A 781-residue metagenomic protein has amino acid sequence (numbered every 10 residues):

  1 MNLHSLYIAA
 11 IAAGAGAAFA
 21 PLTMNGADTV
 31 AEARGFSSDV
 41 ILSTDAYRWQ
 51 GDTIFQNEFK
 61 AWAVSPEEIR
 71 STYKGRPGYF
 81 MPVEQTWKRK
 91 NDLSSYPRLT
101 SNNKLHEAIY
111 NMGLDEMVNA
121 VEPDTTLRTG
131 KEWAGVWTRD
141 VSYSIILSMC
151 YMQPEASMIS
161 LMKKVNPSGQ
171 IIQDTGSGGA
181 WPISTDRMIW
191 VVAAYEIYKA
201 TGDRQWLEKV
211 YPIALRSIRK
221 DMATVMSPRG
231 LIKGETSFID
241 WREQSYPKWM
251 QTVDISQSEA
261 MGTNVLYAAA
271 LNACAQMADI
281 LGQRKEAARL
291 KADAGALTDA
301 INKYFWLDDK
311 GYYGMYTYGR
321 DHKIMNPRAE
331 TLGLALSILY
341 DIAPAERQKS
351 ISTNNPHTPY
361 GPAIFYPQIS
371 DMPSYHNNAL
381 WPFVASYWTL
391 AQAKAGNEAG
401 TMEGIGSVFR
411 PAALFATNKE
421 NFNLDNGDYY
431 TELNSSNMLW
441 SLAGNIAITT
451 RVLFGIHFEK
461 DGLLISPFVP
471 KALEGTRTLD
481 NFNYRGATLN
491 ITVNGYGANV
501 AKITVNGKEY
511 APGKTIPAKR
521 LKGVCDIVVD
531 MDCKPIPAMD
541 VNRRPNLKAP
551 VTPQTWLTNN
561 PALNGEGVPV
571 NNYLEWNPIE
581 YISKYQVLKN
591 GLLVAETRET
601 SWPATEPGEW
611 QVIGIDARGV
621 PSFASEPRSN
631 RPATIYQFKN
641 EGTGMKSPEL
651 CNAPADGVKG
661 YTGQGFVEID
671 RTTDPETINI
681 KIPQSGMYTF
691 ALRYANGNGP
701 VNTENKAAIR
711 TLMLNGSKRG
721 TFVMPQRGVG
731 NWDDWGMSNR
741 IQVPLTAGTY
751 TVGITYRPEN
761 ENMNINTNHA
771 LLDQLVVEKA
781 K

Functional and structural regions predicted by a protein language model:
F55, G135-V141, I145-T236, A260-A268 (+4 more regions): Aromatic-rich carbohydrate-recognition surfaces in CAZymes
Q56-E58, V64, S95-G135, A156-W181 (+5 more regions): Extended glycan-interaction surfaces of carbohydrate-active proteins
I197-K209, C274-R289: Inter-helical turn/loop segments and adjacent helix faces that build the functional surface of alpha-helical bundle
Y387, A391-P561: Non-catalytic C-terminal accessory modules of carbohydrate-active enzymes
A501, K584-V587, R710-L712: Short beta-strand elements bearing conserved aromatic residues within extracellular beta-rich modules
N546-E580, G619-T634: Pro/Thr/Ser/Gly-rich low-complexity, intrinsically disordered linker/stalk tracts
W602-S622: Beta-strand-rich modules
P607, S625-K781: Extracytoplasmic
